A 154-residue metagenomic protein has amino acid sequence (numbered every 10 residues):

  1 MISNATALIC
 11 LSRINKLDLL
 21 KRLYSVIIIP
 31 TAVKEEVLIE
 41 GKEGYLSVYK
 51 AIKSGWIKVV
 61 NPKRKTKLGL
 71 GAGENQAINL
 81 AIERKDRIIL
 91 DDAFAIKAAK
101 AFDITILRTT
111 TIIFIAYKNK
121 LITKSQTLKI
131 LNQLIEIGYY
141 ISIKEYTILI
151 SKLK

Functional and structural regions predicted by a protein language model:
M1-D86, A93, I104, L131 (+2 more regions): Active-site-proximal, substrate-binding regions of enzyme catalytic domains and RNA-binding/basic surfaces
K16, K85-I89, Y117-K124: Short helix-capping/linker segments at secondary-structure and domain boundaries
E35, I96, F114: Positions that flank functional sites
A93-F94, T111: Short, ordered loop/turn segments at secondary-structure junctions
I104, R108, I112-K154: Hydrophobic alpha-helical interaction segments
